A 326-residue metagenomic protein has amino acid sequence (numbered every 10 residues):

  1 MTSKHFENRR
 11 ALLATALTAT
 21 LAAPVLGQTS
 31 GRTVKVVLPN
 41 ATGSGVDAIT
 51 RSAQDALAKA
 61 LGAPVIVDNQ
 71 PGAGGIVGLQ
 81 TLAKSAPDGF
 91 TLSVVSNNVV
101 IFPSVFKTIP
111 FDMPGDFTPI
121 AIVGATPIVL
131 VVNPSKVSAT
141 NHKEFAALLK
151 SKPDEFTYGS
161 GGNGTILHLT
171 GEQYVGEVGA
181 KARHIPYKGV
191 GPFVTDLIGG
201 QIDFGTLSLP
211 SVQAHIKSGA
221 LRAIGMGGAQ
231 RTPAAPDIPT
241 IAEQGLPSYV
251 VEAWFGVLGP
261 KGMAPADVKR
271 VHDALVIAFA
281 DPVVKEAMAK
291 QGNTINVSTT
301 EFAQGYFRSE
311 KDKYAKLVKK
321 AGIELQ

Functional and structural regions predicted by a protein language model:
M1-E7, A11-P24: N-terminal secretory signal peptides
G27-G115, E155, G179-T206, V297 (+1 more regions): N-terminal (or domain-start) structured segment
G31, G176-A180, K217, T240 (+1 more regions): An extracytoplasmic/periplasmic, membrane-proximal ligand-sensing/linker region
G45-I49, A53, G78, N97 (+11 more regions): Stable alpha-helical elements in mature extracytoplasmic
K84-F90, S104-P192, I241, W254-A287: Hinge/capping helix and adjacent helix->loop/strand transition within the periplasmic-binding protein
N98-T108, Q173-E177, F204-I238: A ligand-binding cleft/hinge motif common to bilobed small-molecule-binding domains
A125, V212-A280, S309-D312: C-terminal lobe and pocket-closing loops of periplasmic/extracytoplasmic Venus-flytrap solute-binding proteins
